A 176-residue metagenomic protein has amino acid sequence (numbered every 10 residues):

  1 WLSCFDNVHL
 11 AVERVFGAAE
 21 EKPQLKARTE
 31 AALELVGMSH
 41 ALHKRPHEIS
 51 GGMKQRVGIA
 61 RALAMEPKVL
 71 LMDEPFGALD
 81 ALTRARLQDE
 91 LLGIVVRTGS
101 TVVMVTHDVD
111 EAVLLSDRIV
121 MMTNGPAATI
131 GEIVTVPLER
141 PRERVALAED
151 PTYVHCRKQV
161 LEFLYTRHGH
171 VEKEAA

Functional and structural regions predicted by a protein language model:
F5, L42-R45: Signature (C-motif/LSGGQ) region and adjacent switch/coupling loops of ABC-type ATPase nucleotide-binding domains
F5-E13, T135: Short helical segment in ABC ATPase nucleotide-binding domains corresponding to the A-loop/adjacent helical element
F16, E20-A41, G93: Conserved ABC ATPase "signature" region
R45-I49, M53: Conserved ABC ATPase signature
I59: Hydrophobic anchor residue at the start of the ABC signature
A64-K68: A short, proline-enriched helix->beta-strand linker immediately N-terminal to the Walker B motif in ABC-type P-loop
L70-D73: Catalytic Walker B motif of ABC-type/P-loop ATPase nucleotide-binding domains
G99-V105: Conserved H-loop
